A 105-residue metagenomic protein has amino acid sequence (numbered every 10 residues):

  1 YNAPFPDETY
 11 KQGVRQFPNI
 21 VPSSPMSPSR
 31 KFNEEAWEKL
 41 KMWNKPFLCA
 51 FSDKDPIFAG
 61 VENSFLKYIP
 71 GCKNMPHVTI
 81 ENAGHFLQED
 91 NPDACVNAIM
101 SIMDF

Functional and structural regions predicted by a protein language model:
Y1, V14, L40, C49-S52 (+3 more regions): Generic structural signal for small/hydrophobic residues in well-ordered secondary structure, especially within
N2, R15-P18, L66, V96 (+1 more regions): Non-transmembrane alpha-helical segments in soluble domains of secreted/periplasmic/extracellular proteins
P6, N19-I20, D53-I57, G84-F86: Short, solvent-exposed loop/turn segments at secondary-structure junctions
P6-W37: Hydrophobic, aromatic-rich cap/lid helix
F32, G60-E62, N91-P92: Residues at alpha-helix caps and immediate loop-helix transition turns in enzyme cores, especially N- and C-cap
W37-E38, G84: Short hydrophobic/charged patches on amphipathic alpha-helices used for structural packing and interfaces
N44-A83: Conserved loop-alpha-helix segment in the C-terminal half of the alpha/beta-hydrolase fold that carries the catalytic
C72-F105: Catalytic active-site module of serine/aspartate enzymes centered on a nucleophile-bearing elbow/loop
